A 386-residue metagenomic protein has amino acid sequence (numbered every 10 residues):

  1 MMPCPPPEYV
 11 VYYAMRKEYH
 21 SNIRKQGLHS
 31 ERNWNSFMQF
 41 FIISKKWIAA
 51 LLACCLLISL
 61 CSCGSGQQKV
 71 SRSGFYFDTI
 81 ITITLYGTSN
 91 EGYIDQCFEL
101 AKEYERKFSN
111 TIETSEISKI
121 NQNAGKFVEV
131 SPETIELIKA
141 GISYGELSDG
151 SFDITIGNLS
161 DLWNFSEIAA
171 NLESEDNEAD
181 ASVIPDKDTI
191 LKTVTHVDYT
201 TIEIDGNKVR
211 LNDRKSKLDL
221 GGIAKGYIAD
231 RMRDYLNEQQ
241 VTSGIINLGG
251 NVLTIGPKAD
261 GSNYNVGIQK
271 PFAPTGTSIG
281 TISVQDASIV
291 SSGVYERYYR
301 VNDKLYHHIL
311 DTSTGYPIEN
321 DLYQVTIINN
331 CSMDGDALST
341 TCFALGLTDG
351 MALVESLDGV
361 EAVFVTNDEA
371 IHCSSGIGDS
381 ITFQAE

Functional and structural regions predicted by a protein language model:
P3-C4, E8-G27, R32-E386: Mature catalytic core of soluble alpha/beta enzymes
